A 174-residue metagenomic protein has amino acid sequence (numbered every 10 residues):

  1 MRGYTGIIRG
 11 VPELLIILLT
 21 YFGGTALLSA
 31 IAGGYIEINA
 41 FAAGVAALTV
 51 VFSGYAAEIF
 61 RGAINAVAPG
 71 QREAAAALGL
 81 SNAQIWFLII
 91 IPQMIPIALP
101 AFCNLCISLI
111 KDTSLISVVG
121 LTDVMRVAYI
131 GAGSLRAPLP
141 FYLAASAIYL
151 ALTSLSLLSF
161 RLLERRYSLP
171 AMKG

Functional and structural regions predicted by a protein language model:
M1-G174: Transmembrane alpha-helices and adjacent helix-loop boundaries
